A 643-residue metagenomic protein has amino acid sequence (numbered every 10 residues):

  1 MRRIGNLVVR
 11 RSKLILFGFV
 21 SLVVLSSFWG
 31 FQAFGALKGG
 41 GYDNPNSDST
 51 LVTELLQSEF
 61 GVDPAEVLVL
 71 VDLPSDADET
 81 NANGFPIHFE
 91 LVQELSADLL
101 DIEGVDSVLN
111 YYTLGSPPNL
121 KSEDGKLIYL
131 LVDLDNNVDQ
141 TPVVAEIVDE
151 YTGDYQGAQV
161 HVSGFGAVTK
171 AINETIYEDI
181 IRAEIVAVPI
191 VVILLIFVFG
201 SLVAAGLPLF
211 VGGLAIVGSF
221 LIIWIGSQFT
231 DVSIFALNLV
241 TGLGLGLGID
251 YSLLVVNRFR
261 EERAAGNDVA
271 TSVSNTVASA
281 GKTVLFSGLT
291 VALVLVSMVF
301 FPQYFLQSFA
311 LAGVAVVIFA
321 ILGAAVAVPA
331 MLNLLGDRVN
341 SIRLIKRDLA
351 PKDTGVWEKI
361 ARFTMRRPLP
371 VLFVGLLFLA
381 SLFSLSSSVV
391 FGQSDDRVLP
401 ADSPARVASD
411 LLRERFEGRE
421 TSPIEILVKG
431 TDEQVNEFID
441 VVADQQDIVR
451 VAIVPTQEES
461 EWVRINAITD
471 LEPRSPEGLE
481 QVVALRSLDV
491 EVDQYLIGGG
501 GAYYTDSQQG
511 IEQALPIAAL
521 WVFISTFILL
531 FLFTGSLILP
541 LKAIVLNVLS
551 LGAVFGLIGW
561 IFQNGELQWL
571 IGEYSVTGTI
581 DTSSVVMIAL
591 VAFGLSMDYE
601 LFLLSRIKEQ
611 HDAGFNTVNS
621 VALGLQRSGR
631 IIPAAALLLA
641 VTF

Functional and structural regions predicted by a protein language model:
M1-L37, V105, E123, D135-F391 (+1 more regions): Membrane-embedded transmembrane helical bundles of large multi-pass transporters/channels
L37-G40, S394-D396: Short hinge/gating elements
G41-P45: Membrane-proximal amphipathic alpha-helices that sit immediately adjacent to an N-terminal transmembrane/signal-anchor
N46-E66, P74-T169, S388-W569, T579 (+1 more regions): Structured non-transmembrane domains adjacent to transmembrane bundles in polytopic membrane proteins
